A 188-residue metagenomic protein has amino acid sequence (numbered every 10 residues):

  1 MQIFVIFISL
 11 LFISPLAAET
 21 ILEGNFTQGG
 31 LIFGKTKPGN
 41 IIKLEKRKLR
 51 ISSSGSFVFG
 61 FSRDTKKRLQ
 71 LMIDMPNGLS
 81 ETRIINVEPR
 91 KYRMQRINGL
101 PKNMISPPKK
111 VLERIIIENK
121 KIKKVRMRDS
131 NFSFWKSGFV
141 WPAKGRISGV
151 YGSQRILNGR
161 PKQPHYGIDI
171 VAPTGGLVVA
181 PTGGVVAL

Functional and structural regions predicted by a protein language model:
M1-L10: Sec-dependent signal peptide recognition, specifically the positively charged N-region followed immediately by
M1-Q2, K37, E45, P101 (+2 more regions): Serine/threonine-rich low-complexity intrinsically disordered regions
I13-P15: N-terminal signal peptide c-region/cleavage motif recognized by signal peptidases
A18-K91: Cationic-aromatic interfacial patches
I84-L188: Surface-exposed, glycine-biased beta-strand/turn segments
